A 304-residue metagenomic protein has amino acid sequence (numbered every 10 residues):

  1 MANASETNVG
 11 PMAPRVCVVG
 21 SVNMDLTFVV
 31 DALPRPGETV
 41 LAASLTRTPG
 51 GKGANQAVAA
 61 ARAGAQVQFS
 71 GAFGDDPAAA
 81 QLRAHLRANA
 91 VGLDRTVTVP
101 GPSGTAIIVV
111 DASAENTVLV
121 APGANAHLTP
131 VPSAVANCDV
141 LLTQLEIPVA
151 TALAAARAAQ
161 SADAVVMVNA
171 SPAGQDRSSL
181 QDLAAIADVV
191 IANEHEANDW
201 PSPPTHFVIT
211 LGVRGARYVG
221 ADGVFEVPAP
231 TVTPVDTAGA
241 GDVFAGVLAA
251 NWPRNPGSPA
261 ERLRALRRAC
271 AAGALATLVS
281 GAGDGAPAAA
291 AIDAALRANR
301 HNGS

Functional and structural regions predicted by a protein language model:
M1-A72, A79-A80, P234, G303-S304: Glycine-rich phosphate/adenosyl-contacting loop at the front of the ribokinase-like
V16, Q66-V67, L93-D94, V166 (+1 more regions): Hydrophobic anchor at the start of a short beta-strand that flanks the dinucleotide cofactor-binding loop
V22, T143, V243: Active-site metal-binding loops of divalent metal-dependent hydrolases
P36-V40, R47, A59-V140, A294-S304: Conserved N-terminal subdomain of the carbohydrate kinase-like
R62, H206, V213, P230-S304: Conserved post-catalytic alpha-helical subdomain immediately downstream of the catalytic base and nucleotide-binding
A90, S202-T210, V219-E226: Active-site regions of enzymes building and remodeling cell-envelope glycoconjugates
C138-P203, V213-A216: Conserved beta-alpha-beta core of the PfkB/ribokinase-like small-molecule kinase fold
